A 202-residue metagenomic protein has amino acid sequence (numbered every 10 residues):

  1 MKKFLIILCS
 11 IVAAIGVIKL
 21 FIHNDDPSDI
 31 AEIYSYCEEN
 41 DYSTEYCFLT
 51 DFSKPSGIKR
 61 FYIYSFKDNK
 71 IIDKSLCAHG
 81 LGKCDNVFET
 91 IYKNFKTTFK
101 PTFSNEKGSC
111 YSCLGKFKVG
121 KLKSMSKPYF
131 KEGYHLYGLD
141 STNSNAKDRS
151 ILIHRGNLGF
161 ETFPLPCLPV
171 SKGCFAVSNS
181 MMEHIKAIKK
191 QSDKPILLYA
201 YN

Functional and structural regions predicted by a protein language model:
M1-F4: Positively charged n-region of N-terminal signal peptides that target proteins for export
I6-K19: Hydrophobic membrane-insertion alpha-helices, especially the h-region of bacterial N-terminal signal peptides
K19-K172, N179-N202: Cell wall/extracellular polymer interaction/catalysis modules
